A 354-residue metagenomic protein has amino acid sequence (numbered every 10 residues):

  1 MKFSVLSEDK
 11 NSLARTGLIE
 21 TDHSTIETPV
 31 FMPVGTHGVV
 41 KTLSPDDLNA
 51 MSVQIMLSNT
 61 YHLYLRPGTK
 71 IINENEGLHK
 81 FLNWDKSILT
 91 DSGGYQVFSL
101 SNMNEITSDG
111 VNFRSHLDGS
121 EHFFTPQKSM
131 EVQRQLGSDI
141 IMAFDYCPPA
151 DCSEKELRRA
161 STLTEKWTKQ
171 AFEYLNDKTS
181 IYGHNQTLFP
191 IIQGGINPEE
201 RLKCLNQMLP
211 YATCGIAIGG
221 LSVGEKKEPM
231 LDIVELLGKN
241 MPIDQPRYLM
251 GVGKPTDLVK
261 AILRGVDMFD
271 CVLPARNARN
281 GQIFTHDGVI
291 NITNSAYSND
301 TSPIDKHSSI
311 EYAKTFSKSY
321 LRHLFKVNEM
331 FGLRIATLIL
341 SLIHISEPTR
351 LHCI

Functional and structural regions predicted by a protein language model:
M1-I181, S295-S298: Non-catalytic, usually N-terminal nucleic-acid engagement modules in DNA/RNA processing proteins
G35, T60-Y61, G93, C147 (+5 more regions): Anionic group-transfer/hydrolysis microenvironments
L63-Y64, Q96, G224, A275 (+1 more regions): Glycine-rich nucleotide phosphate-binding loop and flanking beta-alpha elements of Rossmann-like dinucleotide-binding
A150-E154, R158, G215-L221, M330-L333 (+1 more regions): Glycine- and acidic
E154-E165, E173, P198-T213, G332 (+1 more regions): Short, electropositive alpha-helical surface patch
K178, T187-I304: Glycine-rich phosphate/ribose-binding loops and adjacent secondary-structure elements that form binding surfaces
R279, H286-R334: Cysteine-cluster motifs in flexible loop/terminal segments that predominantly coordinate metals
I343-E347, L351-I354: Single conserved hydrophobic/aromatic residue that forms the stacking wall/gate of nucleotide- or nucleobase-binding
